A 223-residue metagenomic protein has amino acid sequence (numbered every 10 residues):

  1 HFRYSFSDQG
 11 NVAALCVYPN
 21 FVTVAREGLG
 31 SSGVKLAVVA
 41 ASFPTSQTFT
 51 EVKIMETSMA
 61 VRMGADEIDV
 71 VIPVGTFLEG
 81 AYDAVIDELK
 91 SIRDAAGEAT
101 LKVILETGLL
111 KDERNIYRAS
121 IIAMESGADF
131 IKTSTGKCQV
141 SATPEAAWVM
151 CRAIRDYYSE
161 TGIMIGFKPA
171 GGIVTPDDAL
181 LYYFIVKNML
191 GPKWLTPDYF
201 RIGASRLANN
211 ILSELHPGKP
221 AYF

Functional and structural regions predicted by a protein language model:
H1-G10, N20-F167, P176-S205, N209-F223: Alpha/beta enzyme core
A170: Terminal helix/beta-alpha structural elements that buttress the NAD(P)+-binding lobe
I173: Short donor-sugar binding/catalytic loops of nucleotide-sugar-dependent glycosyltransferases, especially enzymes
